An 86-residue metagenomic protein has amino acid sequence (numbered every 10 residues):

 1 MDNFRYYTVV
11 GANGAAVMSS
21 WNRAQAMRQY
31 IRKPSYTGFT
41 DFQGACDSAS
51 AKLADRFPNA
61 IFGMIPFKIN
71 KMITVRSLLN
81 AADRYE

Functional and structural regions predicted by a protein language model:
M1-E86: Protein-protein interaction regions
